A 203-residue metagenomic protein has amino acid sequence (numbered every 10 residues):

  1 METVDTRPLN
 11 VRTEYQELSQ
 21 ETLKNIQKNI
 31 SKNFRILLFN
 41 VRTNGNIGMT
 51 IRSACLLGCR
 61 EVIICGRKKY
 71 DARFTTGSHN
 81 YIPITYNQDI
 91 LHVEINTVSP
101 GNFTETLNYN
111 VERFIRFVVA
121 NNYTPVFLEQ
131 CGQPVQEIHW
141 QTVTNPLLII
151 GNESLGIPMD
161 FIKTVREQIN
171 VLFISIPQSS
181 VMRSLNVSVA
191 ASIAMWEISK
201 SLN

Functional and structural regions predicted by a protein language model:
E2, F161-N203: Structured adenosyl-cofactor binding patch, chiefly the S-adenosyl-L-methionine
E2-L9, T13-Q130, S192-I193: RNA substrate-binding interface of SAM-dependent RNA methyltransferases
I47-G48, R73-F74, Q136-I138, P158-F161 (+1 more regions): Short glycine-/acidic-enriched loop or helix-start segments at secondary-structure transitions that form or flank
T50-R52, G77-H79, H139-V143, I162-R166 (+1 more regions): Short, glycine/charged-enriched secondary-structure capping and boundary segments
R67-K69, D89-H92, E153-L155, P177-V181: Short, acidic/turn-prone active-site loops that include or flank metal/cofactor- and phosphate-binding residues
A120-N121, Q141, Q168, S201: Alpha-helix C-cap/termination motif
F127-S179: Active-site/ligand-binding-proximal alpha/beta "capping" segment
